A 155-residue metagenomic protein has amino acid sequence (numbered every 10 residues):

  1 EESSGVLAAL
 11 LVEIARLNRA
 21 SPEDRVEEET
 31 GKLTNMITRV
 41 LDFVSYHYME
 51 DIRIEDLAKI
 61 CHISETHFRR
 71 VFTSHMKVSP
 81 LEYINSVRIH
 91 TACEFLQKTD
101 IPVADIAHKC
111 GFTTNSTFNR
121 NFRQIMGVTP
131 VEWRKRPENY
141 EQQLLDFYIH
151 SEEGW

Functional and structural regions predicted by a protein language model:
E1-S4, A8-Y46, E50, E55-C61 (+2 more regions): Short, Lys/Arg-enriched, Trp-marked, Pro/Gly-tolerant hinge/linker segments that flank
R16-D24, V131, N139, Q143: Charged, solvent-exposed alpha-helical segments that act as regulatory interaction surfaces
F43-S45, E50-I89, A107-E132: Basic/polar phosphate-binding segments, predominantly the helix-turn-helix DNA-binding elements of transcriptional
Y48-M49, L96-K98: Short amphipathic helical patch at the helix-1/turn junction of helix-turn-helix
I84-C93, E132-S151: Short, basic, alpha-helical segments at the C-terminal edge of helix-turn-helix-like DNA-binding modules
I101-P102, T117: Residue-level recognition of oxygen-bearing side chains
